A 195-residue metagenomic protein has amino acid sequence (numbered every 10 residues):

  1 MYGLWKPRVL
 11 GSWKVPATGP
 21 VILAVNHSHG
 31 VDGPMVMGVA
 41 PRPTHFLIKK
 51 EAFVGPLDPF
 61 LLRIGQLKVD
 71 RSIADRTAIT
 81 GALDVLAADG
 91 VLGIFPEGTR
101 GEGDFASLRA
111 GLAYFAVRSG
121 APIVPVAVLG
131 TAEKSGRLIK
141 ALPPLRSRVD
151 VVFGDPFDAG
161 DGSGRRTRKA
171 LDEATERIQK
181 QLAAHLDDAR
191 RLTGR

Functional and structural regions predicted by a protein language model:
Y2-G3, V15-A74, G81: Catalytic core of membrane glycerolipid acyltransferases/transacylases, capturing the structured, soluble-facing
Y2-L10, I73, A132-G136: Short gly/ser/thr-rich secondary-structure transition/capping motifs
K6, P20, R148-D150: A residue-level signal for beta-strand positions that form part of recognition/binding surfaces within mature
P7, R42-P43, L67, D89 (+1 more regions): Secondary-structure boundary/capping positions in well-ordered alpha/beta enzyme cores
G11, I48-K49, G65, F95-P96 (+1 more regions): A secondary-structure boundary/capping signal
W13, K50, D70, A127 (+1 more regions): Residues at the C-termini of beta-strands that transition into short coil/loop
W13-P16, P144: A short beta-turn/loop motif at secondary-structure boundaries
T77-R195: Non-catalytic C-terminal accessory region of glycerolipid acyltransferases and related lyso-lipid remodeling enzymes
